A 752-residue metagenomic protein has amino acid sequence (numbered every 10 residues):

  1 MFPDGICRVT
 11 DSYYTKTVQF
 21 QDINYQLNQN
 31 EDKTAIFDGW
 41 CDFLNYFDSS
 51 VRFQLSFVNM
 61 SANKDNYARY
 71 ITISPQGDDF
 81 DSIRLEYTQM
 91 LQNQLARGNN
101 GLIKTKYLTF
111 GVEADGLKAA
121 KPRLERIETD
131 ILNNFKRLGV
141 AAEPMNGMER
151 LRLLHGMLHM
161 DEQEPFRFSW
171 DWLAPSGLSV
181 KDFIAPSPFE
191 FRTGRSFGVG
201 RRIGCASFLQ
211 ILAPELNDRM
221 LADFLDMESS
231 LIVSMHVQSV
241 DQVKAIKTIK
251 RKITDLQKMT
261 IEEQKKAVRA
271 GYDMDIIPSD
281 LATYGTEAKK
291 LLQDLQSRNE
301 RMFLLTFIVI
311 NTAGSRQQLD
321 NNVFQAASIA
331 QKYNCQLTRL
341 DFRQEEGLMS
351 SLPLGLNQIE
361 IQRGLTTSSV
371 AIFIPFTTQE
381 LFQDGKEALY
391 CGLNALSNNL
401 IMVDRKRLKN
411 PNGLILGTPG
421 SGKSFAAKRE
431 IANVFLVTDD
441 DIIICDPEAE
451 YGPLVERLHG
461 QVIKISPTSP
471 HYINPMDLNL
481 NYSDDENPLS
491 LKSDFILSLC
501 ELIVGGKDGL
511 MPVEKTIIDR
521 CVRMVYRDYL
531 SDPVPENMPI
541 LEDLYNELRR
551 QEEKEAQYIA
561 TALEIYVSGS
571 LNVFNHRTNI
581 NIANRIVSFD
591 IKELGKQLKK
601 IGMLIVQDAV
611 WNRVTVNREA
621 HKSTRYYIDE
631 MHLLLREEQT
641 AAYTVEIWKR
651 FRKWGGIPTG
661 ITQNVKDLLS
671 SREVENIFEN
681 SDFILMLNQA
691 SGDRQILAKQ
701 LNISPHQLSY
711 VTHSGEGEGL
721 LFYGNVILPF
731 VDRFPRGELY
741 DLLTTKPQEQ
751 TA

Functional and structural regions predicted by a protein language model:
M1-T378: Extended, folded cores of ATP/NTP-driven motor/assembly subunits in large transport and secretion machines
I23, N30-S49, S56, M60 (+12 more regions): P-loop NTPase motor domains
I415: Hydrophobic anchor at the beta1->P-loop junction of P-loop NTPases
K423: Conserved lysine of the Walker
A426: Hydrophobic positions on the alpha1 helix immediately C-terminal to the Walker A/P-loop
N433-I443: Post-Walker A helix-loop "phosphate-sensing" segment adjacent to the P-loop in P-loop NTPases
H459-I463, E673-M686: A short helix-turn-beta junction within AAA+ P-loop NTPase domains corresponding to the substrate/partner-engaging
L701-A752: Conserved P-loop NTPase
